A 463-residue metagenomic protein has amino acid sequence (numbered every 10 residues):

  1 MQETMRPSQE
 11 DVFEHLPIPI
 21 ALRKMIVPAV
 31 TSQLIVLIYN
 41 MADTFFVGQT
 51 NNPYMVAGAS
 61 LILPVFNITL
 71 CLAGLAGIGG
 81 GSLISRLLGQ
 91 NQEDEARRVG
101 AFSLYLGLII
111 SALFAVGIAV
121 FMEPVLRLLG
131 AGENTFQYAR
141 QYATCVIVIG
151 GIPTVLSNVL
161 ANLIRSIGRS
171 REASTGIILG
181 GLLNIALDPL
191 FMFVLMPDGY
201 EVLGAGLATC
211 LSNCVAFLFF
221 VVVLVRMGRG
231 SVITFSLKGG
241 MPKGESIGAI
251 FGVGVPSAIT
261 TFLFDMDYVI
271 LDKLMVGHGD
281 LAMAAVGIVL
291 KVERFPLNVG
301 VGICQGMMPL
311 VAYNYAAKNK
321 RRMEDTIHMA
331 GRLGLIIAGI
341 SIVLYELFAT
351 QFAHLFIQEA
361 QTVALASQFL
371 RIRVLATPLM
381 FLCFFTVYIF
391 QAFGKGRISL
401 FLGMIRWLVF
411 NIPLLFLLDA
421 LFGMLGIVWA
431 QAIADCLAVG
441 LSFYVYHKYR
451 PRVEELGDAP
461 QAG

Functional and structural regions predicted by a protein language model:
M1-I26, I84-G150, P197-V255, V311-A376 (+1 more regions): Short alpha-helical transmembrane segments in multi-pass integral membrane proteins
F13-F45, Q49-T50, P64-G79, L83 (+6 more regions): N-terminal transmembrane alpha-helices
K24-D43, C145, G180, S212-A216 (+4 more regions): Transmembrane helical elements of multi-pass membrane transporters/channels
I38-V56, L126-E133, L190-Y200, F262-F295 (+3 more regions): Helix-terminus/linker motif at the lipid-water interface of multi-pass membrane proteins
V47-N67, E133-Q141, V202-L203, E245-V253 (+5 more regions): Interfacial/gating helices of multi-pass transporter permease domains
V56-V116, T154-A173, A285-A349, M380-L402: Small-residue-rich hydrophobic transmembrane alpha-helices
I68-C71, A115, N184-P189, F217-V221 (+4 more regions): Hydrophobic transmembrane alpha-helices of multi-pass small-molecule transporters
V146-R165, A173-G181, A205-F220, C304 (+4 more regions): Short runs within selected transmembrane alpha-helices of multi-pass transporters and secretion channels
